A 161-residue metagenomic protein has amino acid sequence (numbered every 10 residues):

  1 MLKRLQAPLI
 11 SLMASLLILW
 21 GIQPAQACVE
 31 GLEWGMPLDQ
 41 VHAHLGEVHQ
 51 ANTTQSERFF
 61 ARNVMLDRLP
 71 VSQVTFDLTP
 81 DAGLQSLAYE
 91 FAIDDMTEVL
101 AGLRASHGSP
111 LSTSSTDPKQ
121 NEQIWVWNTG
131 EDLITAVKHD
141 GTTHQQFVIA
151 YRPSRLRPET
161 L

Functional and structural regions predicted by a protein language model:
L2, L19-I22: Glycine-centered signal
L2-L12: Bacterial N-terminal signal peptides that target proteins for export
I10-W20: Bacterial N-terminal signal peptides
A25-N63, A88-L161: Non-cytosolic coordination micro-motifs
A27, L78-S86: Acidic/histidine-rich, surface-exposed loop or edge segments in extracytoplasmic proteins
N63-P80: Short, compositionally biased low-complexity segments enriched in polar/charged residues
